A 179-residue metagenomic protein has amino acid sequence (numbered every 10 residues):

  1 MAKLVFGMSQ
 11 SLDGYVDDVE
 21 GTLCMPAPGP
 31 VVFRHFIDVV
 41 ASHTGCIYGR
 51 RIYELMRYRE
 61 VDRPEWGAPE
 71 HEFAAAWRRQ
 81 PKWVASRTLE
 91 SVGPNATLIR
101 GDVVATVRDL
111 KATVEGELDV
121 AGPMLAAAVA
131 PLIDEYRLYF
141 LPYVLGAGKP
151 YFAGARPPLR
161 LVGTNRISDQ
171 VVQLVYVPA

Functional and structural regions predicted by a protein language model:
M1-A179: Enzymes that bind and transform nitrogen-containing heteroaromatic metabolites
